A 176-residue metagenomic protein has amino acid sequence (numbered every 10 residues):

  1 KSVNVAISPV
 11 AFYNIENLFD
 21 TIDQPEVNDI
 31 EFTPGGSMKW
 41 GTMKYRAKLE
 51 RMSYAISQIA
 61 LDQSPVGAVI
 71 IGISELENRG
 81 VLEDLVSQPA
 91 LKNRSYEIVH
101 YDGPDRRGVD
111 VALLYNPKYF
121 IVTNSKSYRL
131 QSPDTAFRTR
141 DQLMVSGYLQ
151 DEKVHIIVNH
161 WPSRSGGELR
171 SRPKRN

Functional and structural regions predicted by a protein language model:
K1-S95, V99-V109: N-terminal, active-site-proximal structural segment of metallo-dependent hydrolase catalytic domains
P9-N17, S37, N124-K126, K153-S163: Active-site-proximal beta-strand elements of phosphoester/diester hydrolases
F12, F32, Y45, L113-Y115 (+2 more regions): Generic detector of bulky aromatic hydrophobic side chains
D23-D29, E152-S171: Active-site His/acidic residue clusters
L76-K153, W161: Structured beta-strand-rich core segments of catalytic domains in phosphoester-bond hydrolases
R172-N176: Short, intrinsically disordered, charge-balanced linker/junction segments flanking boundaries in proteins
